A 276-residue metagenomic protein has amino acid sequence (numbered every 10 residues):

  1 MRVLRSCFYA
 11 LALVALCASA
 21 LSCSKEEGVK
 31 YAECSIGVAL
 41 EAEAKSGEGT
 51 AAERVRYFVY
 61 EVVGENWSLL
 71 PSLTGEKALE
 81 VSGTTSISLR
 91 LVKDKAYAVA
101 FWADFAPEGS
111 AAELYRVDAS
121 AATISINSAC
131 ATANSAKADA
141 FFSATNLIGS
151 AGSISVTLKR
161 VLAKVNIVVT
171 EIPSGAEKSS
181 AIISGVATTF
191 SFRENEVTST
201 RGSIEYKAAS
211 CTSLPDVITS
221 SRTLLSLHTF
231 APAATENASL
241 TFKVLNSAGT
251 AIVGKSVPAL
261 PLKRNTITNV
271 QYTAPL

Functional and structural regions predicted by a protein language model:
M1-L11: Bacterial N-terminal signal peptides that target proteins for export
V3, V14-S46, I167, N265-Q271 (+1 more regions): Bacterial Sec-dependent N-terminal signal peptides
Y31, S155-A163, H228-A234, Y272-P275: Conserved "repeat-terminator" motif of extracellular CCP/Sushi domains
E33-G37, T84-S86, A151-S153, K164-N166 (+2 more regions): Intrinsic-disorder/low-complexity, polar/charged segments enriched in Ser/Thr/Lys/Arg/Asp/Glu/Gln
L40-A42, V59, V169, V244: Hydrophobic beta-strand positions in extracellular immunoglobulin-like domains
A51-V117, G175-T268, A274: Tryptophan-paired
A111-V161: A short, aliphatic-rich beta-strand micro-motif
R160-S174, K178-S179: Surface-exposed interaction/gating patches
